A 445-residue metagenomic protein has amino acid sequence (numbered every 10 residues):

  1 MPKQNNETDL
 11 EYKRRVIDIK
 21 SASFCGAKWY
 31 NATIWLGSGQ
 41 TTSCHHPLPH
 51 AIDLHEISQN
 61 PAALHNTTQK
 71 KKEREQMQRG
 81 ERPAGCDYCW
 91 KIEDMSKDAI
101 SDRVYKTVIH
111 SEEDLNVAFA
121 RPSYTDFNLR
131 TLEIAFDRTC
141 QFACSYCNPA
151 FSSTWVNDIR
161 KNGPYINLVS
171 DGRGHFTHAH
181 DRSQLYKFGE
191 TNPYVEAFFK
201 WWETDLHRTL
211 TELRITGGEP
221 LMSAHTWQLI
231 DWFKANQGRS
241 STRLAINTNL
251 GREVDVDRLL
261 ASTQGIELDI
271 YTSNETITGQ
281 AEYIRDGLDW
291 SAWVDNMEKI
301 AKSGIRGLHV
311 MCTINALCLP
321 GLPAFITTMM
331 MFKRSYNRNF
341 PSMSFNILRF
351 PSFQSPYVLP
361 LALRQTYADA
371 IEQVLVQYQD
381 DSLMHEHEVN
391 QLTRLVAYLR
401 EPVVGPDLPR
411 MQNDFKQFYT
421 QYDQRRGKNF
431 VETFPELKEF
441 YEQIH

Functional and structural regions predicted by a protein language model:
M1-S58, A62-H65, I100-V108, V156 (+4 more regions): Radical SAM enzyme [4Fe-4S]-AdoMet core and its adjacent flexible, acidic and glycine-rich loops/tails across
D9-R14, H65-R79, N128-A135: Short, intrinsically disordered, charge-biased short linear motifs at domain edges
S21, R82-G85, E133-F136, C140: Short metal-coordination and nucleic-acid-contact micro-motifs, chiefly zinc-binding Cys/His arrays
Y30-S43, P122-A150, L210-R214: N-terminal pre-triad scaffold of radical SAM enzymes
H46-E93: Membrane-interface junctions of multi-pass transporters
W90-D94, C147-S153: Detector for the c-type heme attachment site
S96-R130, C140-F142, G163: Recognition helices and adjacent regulatory flanks at domain boundaries
L129-T139, A150-Y194, H207-T226, N236-D255 (+3 more regions): Core AdoMet radical
